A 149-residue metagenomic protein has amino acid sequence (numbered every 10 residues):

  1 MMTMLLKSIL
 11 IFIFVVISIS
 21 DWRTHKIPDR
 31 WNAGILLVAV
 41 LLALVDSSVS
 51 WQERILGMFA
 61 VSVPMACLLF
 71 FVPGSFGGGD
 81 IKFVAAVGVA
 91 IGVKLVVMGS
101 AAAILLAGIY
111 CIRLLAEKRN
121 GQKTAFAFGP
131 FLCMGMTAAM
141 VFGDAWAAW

Functional and structural regions predicted by a protein language model:
M1-W149: A membrane-topology feature that recognizes alpha-helical transmembrane segments and their immediate juxtamembrane
